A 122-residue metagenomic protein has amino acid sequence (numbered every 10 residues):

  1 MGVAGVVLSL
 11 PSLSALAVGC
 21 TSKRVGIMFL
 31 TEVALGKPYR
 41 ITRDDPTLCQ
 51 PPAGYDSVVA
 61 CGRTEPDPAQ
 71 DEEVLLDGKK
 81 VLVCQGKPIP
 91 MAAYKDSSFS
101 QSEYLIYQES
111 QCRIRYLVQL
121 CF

Functional and structural regions predicted by a protein language model:
M1-T21, L30-E32: Extended catalytic/binding region for NAD+/ADP-ribose chemistry, centered on the ART fold
T21-F122: Active-site and NAD+-binding cores of ADP-ribose-processing enzymes
